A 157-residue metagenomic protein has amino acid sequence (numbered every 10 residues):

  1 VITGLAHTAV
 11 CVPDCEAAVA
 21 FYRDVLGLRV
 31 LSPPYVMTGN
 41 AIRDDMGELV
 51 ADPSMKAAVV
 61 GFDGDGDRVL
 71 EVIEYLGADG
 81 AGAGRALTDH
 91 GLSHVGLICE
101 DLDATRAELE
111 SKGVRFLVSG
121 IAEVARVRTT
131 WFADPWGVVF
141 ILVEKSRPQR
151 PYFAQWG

Functional and structural regions predicted by a protein language model:
V1, V10, P33, L70 (+2 more regions): Vicinal oxygen chelate
T3, M55, H90, A125-V127: Loop/turn position at the start of each blade in beta-propeller repeats
H7, G91-H94: Eukaryotic phosphotyrosine signaling hubs
C11-G66, A104, S111, E123 (+1 more regions): Core segments of cupin and vicinal oxygen chelate
G39-D44, A78-A83, Q149-P151: A short, acidic/glycine-rich surface segment
K56-V59, Y75-D79: Amide-forming acyltransferase catalytic core, primarily the GNAT-like/NAT-type and related acyltransferase folds
F62, E74, E144: Pocket-edge structural micro-motifs
A86-T88: Long, charged/polar, surface-exposed segments that mediate recognition or autoinhibition
